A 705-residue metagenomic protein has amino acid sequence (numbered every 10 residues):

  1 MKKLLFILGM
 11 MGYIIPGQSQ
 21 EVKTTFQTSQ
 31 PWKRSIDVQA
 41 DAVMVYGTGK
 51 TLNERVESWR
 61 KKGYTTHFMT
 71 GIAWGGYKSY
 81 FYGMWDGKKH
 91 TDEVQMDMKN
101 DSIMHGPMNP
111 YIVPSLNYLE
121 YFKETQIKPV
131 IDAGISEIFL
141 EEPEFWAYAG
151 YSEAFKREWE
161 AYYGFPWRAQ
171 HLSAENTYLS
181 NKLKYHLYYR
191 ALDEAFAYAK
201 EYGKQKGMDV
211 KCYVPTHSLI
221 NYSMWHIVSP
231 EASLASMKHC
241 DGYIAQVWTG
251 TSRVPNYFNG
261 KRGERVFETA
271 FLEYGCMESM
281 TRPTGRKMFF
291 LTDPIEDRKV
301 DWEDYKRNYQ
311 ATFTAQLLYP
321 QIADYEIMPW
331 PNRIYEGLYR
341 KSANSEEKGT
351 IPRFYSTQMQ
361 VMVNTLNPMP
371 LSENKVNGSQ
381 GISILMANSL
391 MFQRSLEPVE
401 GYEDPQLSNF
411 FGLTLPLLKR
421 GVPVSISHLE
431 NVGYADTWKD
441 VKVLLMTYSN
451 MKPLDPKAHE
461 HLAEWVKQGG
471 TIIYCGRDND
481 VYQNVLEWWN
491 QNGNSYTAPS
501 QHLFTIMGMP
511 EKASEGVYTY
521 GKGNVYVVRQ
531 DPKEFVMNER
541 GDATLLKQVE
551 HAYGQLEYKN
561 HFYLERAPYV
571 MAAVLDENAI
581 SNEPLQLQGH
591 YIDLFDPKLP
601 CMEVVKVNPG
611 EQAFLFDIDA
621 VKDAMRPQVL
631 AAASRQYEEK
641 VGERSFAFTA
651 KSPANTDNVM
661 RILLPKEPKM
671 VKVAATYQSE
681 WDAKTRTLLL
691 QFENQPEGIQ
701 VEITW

Functional and structural regions predicted by a protein language model:
E21-S29, H67-G71, F139-E141, Y178-I227 (+4 more regions): Aromatic-lined carbohydrate-recognition surfaces of secreted/lumenal glycan-active proteins
E21-S58, K62, T125-I138, K238-Y243 (+2 more regions): Catalytic domains of carbohydrate-active enzymes, especially glycoside hydrolases
A40-G47, I103-F122, S173-A191, S218 (+4 more regions): The substrate-binding groove and active-site-proximal loops of carbohydrate-active enzymes, especially glycoside
V43, G47-H105, E137-A147, A199 (+1 more regions): Glycine-rich, aromatic-flanked loop segments that form ligand/cofactor-binding clefts across common enzyme folds
F68, I72-A133, W167-Y185, D193-A197: Active-site-adjacent "subsite" loops/lids of carbohydrate-active enzymes
G75-M104, E141-H171, I227, V399-Y402 (+1 more regions): Aromatic- and acidic-residue-enriched segments that line the glycan-binding/catalytic groove of carbohydrate-active
G203, C212-L407, A513-G516, Y526-Q530 (+2 more regions): Hydrophobic targeting/anchoring helices
Y448, K452-E643, M660-R661: A conserved amphipathic helix/loop scaffold that creates a polar/acidic microenvironment used either to coordinate
